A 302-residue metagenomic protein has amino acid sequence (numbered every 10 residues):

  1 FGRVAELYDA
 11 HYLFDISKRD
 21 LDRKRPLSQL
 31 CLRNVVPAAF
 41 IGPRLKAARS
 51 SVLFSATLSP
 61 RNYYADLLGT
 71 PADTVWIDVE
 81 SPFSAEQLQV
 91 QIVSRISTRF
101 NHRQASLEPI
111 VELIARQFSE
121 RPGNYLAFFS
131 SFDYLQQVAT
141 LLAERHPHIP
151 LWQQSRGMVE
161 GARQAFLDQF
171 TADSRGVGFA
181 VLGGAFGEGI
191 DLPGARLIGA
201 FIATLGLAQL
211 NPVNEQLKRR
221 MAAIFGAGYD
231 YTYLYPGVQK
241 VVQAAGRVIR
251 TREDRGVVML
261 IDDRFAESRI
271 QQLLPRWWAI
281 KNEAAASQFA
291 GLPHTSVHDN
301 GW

Functional and structural regions predicted by a protein language model:
F1-W302: ASCE RecA-like P-loop NTPase motor cores that couple ATP hydrolysis to mechanical translocation on nucleic acids
